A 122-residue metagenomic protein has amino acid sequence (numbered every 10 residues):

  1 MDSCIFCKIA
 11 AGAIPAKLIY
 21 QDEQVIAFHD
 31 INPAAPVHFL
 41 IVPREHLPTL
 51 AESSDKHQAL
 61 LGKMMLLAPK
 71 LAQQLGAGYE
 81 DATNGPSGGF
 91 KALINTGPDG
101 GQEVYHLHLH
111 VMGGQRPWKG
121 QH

Functional and structural regions predicted by a protein language model:
M1-H122: HIT superfamily nucleotide-processing domains
